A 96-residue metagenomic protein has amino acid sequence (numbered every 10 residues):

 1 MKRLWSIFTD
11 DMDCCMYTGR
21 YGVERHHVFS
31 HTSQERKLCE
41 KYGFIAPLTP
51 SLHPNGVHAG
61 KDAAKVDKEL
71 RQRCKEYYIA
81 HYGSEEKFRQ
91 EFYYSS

Functional and structural regions predicted by a protein language model:
M1-C14, E35-Y42: Short, charged surface segments at domain edges that flank catalytic/cofactor-binding sites
C15-T18, T49: Short cysteine-rich clusters marking metal-coordination/redox-active sites
R20-E24, P54-V57: Short functional micro-motifs and their immediate structural scaffolds
G22-R36: Short recognition patches in nucleic-acid-associated and regulatory proteins
V23, A46-P47: A broad, low-specificity signal marking well-ordered, structured residues that form hydrophobic/aromatic
V28, S51-L52: Residues immediately flanking
E35-A46, P54-S96: Polybasic, low-complexity binding patches
